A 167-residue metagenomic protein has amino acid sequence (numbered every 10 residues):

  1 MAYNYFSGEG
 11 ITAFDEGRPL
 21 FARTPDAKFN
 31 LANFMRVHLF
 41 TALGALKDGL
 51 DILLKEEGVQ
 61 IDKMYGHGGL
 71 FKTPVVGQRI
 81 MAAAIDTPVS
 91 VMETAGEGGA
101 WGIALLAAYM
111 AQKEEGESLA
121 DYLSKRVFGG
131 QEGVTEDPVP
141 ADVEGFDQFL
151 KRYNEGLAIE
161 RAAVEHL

Functional and structural regions predicted by a protein language model:
M1-L167: Glycine/Thr-rich phosphate-binding loops that ligate phosphate moieties of nucleotide and other phosphorylated ligands
